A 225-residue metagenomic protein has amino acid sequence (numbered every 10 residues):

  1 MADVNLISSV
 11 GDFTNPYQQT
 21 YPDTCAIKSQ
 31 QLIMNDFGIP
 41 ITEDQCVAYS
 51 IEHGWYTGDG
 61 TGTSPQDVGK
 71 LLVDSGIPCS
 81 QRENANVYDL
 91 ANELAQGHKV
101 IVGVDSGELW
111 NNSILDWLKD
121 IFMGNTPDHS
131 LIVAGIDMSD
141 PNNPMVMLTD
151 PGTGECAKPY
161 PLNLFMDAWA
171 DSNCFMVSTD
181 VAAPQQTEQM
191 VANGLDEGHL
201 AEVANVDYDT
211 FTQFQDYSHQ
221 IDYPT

Functional and structural regions predicted by a protein language model:
M1-L6, D120-P127, A134-T225: Noncatalytic regulatory segments and standalone regulatory/sensor domains
M1-Y56: Active-site nucleophile-adjacent alpha helix/oxyanion-hole segment immediately C-terminal to the catalytic cysteine
Q18-I27, I39, T61-P65, E83-V87 (+1 more regions): Solvent-exposed, acidic/flexible segments
T20-D23, L32, H53-T57, A85-V87 (+3 more regions): Solvent-exposed loop/turn segments at secondary-structure junctions within structured extracellular/periplasmic domains
A26-M34, E43, P65-G69, V87 (+4 more regions): Extracytoplasmic/secreted envelope proteins and their assembly/folding machinery, especially bacterial periplasmic
S29, I33, F37-G38, L72-G76 (+3 more regions): Sec/Tat-exported extracytoplasmic proteins
I41-C46, C79-A85: Surface-exposed patches in mature extracellular/periplasmic domains of secreted proteins
A85-T149: Active-site-adjacent substructure of cysteine-protease-like catalytic cores
